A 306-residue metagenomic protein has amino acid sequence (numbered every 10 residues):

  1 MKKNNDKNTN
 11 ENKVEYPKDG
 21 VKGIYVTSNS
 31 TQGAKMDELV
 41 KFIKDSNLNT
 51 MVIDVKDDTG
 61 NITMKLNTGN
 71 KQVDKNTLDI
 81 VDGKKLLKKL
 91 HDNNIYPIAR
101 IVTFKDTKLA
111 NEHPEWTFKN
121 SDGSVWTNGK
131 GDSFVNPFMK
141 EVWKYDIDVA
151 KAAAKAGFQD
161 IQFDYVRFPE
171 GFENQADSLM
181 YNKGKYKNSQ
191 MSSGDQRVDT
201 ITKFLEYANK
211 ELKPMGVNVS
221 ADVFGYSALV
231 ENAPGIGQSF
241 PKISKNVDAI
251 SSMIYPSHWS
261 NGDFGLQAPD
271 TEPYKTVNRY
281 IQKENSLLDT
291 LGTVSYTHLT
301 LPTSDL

Functional and structural regions predicted by a protein language model:
K18-G23, F104-D148: Active-site-adjacent "subsite" loops/lids of carbohydrate-active enzymes
S30-D45, Q72-H91, D199-K203, R279: Aromatic- and glycine-enriched glycan-recognition loops and surfaces that form the carbohydrate-binding subsites
E38-G60, A156-D160: Catalytic domains of carbohydrate-active enzymes, especially glycoside hydrolases
L48-I80, E173-D177: Aromatic-lined carbohydrate-binding/catalytic grooves of carbohydrate-active enzymes
T50, D82-V125, Q162-F163: Glycine-rich, aromatic-flanked loop segments that form ligand/cofactor-binding clefts across common enzyme folds
K65-K71, D106-T127, G171-Y186: Aromatic- and acidic-residue-enriched segments that line the glycan-binding/catalytic groove of carbohydrate-active
N128-A221, G225, L229-N246, S252-T271: Polysaccharide-binding and catalytic clefts of secreted carbohydrate-active enzymes
T297-T303: Conserved small/polar residues in nucleotide/adenosyl-binding loops
